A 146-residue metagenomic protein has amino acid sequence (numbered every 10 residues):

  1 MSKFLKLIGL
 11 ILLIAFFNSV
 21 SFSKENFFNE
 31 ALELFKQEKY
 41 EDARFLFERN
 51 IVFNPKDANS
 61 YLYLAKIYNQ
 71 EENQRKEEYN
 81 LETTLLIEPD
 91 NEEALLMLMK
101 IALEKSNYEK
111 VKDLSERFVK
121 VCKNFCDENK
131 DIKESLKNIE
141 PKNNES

Functional and structural regions predicted by a protein language model:
K36-Q37, Q70-E71, E104, N138-K142: Register position in tetratricopeptide repeats
N50, T83-T84, R117-F118: Canonical positions in the second alpha-helix
F53, I87, K120-N124: Structural marker of alpha-solenoid helical repeat scaffolds
D57, N91, F125-C126: Residue-level recognition of tetratricopeptide repeat
Y63, M97, D131-S135: Canonical tetratricopeptide repeat
K112-S146: Terminal, low-structured helical/coil segments at or just beyond the last alpha-helical repeat
